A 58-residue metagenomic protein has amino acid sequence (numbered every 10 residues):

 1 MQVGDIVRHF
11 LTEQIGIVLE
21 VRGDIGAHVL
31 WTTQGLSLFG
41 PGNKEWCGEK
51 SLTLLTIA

Functional and structural regions predicted by a protein language model:
Q2-T53, I57: Basic/aromatic-rich interaction segments and small domains that mediate binding to polyanionic partners
